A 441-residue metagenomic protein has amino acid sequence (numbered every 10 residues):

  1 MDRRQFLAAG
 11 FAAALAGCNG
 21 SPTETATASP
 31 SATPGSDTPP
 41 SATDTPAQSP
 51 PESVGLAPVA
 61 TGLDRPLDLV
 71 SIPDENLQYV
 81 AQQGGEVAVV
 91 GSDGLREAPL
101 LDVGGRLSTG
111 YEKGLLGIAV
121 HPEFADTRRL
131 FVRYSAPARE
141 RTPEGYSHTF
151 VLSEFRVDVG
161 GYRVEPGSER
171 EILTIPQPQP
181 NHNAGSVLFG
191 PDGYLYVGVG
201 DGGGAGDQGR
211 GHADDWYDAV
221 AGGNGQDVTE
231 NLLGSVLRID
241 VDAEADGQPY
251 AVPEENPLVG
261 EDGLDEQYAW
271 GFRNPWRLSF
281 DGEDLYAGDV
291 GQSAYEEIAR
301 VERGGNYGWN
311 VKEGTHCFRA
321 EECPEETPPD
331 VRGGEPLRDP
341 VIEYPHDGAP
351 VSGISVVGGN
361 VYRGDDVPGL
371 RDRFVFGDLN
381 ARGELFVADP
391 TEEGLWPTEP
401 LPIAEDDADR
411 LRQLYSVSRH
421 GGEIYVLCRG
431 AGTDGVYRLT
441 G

Functional and structural regions predicted by a protein language model:
R4-G20: N-terminal export signals
A12-G17, D192, L233, F272: Short alpha-helical patches at coil-to-helix transitions and adjacent helical residues in well-structured domains
C18-A28: Bacterial lipoprotein signal-peptidase II cleavage site
A28-P46: Ser/Thr/Gly/Pro-rich low-complexity, disordered linker/stalk segments of secreted and cell-surface proteins
D44-G204, R277-F280, A287-V290, A349-E393 (+1 more regions): Acidic, Gly/Ser/Thr-rich repeat motifs that build Ca2+-stabilized beta-propeller blades
D74-E75, A81-G85, G105, K113-L115 (+5 more regions): Beta-propeller domain segments
L395-G421: Conserved blade-ending motifs and adjacent loop-strand segments that build the rim/top face of beta-propeller domains
